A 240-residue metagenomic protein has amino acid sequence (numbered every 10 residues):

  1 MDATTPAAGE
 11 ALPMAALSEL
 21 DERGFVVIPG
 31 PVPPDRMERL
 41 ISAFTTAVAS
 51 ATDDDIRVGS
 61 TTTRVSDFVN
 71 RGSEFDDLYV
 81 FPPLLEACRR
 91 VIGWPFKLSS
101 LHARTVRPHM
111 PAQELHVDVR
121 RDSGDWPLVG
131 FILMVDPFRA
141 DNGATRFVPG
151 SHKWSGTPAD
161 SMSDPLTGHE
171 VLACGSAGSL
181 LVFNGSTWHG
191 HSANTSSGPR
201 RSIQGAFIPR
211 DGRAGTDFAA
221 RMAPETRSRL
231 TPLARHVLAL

Functional and structural regions predicted by a protein language model:
M1-R23, I28-D122, A234-H236: Non-heme Fe(II)-dependent double-stranded beta-helix
D2-P6, S50, T187, S192-L240: Non-heme Fe(II)/2-oxoglutarate
V27-I28, F131, L181-F183: Short hydrophobic-aromatic micro-motifs
P33-P34, T105-V106, F138, H152-K153 (+2 more regions): Short, solvent-exposed loop/turn segments at secondary-structure junctions
L101-A103, F131-L133, I203-F207: A structural signal for short, well-ordered beta-strand segments
H109-C174, G212-A220: Catalytic core of non-heme Fe(II) oxygenases with the double-stranded beta-helix
E170, A177, G198-S202: Active-site lining segments that contact anionic ligands and/or coordinate catalytic metals
C174-H189: Conserved metal-binding segment of the jelly-roll/cupin
